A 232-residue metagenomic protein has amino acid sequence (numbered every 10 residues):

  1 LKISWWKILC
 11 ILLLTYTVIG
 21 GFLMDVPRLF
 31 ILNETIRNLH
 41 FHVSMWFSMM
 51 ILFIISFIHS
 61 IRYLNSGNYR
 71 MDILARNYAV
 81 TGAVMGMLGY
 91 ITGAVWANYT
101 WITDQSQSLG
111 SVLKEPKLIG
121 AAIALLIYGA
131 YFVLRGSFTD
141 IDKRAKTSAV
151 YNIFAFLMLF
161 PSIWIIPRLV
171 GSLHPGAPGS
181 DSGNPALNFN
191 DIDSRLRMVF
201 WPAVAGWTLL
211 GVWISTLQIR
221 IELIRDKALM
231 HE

Functional and structural regions predicted by a protein language model:
L1-E232: Polytopic transmembrane helical bundles with strong interfacial aromatic enrichment
